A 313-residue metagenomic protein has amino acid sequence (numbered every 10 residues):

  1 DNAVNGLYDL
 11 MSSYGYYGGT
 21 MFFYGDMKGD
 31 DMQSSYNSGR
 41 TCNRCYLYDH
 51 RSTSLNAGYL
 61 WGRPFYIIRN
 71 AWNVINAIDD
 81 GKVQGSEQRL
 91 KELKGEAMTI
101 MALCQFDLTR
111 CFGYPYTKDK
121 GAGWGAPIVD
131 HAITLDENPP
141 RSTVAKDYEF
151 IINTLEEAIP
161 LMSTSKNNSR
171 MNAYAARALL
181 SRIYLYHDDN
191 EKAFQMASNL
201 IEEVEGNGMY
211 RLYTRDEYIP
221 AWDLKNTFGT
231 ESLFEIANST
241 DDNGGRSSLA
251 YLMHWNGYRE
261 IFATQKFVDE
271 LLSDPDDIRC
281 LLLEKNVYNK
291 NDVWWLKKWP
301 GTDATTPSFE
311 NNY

Functional and structural regions predicted by a protein language model:
D1-D26, I219-W222: Acidic, glycine-rich segments characteristic of secretory precursors and extracytoplasmic regions
N2, M32, F194-N312: Hydrophobic-face positions in mid-chain alpha helices that act as interaction patches
R40-F112, S142, P160-T164, T302-N312: Conserved, well-structured interaction surfaces
L90, G121, V144, N168-S169: Short coil/turn linker motifs that delimit alpha-helical repeat modules in TPR/alpha-solenoid proteins
C104, S181-I183: Residue-level signature for tetratricopeptide repeat
T109-Y116, K166, Y186-D188: Short coil/turn linking the two alpha-helices of tandem helical-hairpin repeats
